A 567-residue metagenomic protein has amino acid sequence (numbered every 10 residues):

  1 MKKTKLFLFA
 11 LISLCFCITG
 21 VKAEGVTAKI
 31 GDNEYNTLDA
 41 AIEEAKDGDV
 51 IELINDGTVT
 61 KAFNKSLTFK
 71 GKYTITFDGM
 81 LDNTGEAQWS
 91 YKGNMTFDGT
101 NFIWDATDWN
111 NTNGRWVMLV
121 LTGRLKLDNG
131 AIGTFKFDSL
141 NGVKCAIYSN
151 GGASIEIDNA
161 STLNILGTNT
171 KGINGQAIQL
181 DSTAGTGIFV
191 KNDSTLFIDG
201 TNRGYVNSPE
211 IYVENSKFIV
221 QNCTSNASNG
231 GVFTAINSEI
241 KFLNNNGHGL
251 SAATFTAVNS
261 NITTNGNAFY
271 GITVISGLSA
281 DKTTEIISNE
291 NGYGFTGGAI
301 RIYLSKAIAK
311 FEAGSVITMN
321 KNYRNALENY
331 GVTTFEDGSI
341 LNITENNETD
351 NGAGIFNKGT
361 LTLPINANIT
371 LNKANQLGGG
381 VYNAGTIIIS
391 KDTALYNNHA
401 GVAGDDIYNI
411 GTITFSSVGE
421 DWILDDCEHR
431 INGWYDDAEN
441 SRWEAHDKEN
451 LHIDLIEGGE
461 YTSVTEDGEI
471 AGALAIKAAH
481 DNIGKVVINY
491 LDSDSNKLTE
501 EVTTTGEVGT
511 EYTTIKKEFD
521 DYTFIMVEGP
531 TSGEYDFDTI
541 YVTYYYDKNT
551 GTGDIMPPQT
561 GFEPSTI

Functional and structural regions predicted by a protein language model:
K3-K22, I567: Sec-dependent N-terminal signal peptides of Gram-positive bacterial secreted proteins and lipoproteins
G20-E44, G48, N265, T283 (+4 more regions): Extracellular/surface-exposed low-complexity segments
Y35, V50-A87: N-terminal extracellular ligand-recognition/capping segment immediately after the signal peptide
A41, I407, I488-Y490, D521 (+2 more regions): Extracellular/surface recognition and adhesion modules
I42-V50, T60-K72, Y91-M95, T100 (+11 more regions): Beta-strand repeat architectures
F77-N94, I103-R124, K136-S154, T162-V274 (+9 more regions): Extracellular beta-strand/beta-solenoid scaffold signature
G472-L491, G533-G553: Conserved "repeat-terminator" motif of extracellular CCP/Sushi domains
N549-I567: C-terminal cell-surface addressing/anchoring modules of secreted/extracellular proteins
